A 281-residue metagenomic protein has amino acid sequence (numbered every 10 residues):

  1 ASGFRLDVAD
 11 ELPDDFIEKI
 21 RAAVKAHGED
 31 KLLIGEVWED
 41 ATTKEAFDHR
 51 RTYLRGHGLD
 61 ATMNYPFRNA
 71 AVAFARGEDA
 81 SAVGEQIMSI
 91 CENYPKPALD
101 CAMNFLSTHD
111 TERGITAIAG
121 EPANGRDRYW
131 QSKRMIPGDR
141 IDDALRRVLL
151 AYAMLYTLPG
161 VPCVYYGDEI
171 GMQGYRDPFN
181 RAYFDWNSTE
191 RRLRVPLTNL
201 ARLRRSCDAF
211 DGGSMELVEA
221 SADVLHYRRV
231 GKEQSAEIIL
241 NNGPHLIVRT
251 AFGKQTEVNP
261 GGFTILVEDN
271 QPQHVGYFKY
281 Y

Functional and structural regions predicted by a protein language model:
A1-R5: Short, surface-exposed connector motifs at secondary-structure boundaries
D7-A102, M154, G171-N199, V230: Active-site-proximal helices and loops of the catalytic beta/alpha 8
I34-G35, P162-Y166, S206-S214: Acidic/polar loop patches that form or flank catalytic/metal-binding clefts of enzymes that bind anionic ligands
F47-D48, D100-I136, Y152-E190: Aromatic/acidic polysaccharide-binding cleft in carbohydrate-active enzymes
A73-I90, N124-L149, S206: Aromatic-anchored helix/helix-loop segment that forms the rim or "lid" of small-molecule/cofactor binding pockets
F184-L217, H274: Aromatic- and carboxylate-lined catalytic core of secreted/periplasmic carbohydrate-active enzymes
V218-F252: Carbohydrate-binding surface patches
N241-Y281: C-terminal beta-sandwich/jelly-roll accessory domains of carbohydrate-active enzymes
